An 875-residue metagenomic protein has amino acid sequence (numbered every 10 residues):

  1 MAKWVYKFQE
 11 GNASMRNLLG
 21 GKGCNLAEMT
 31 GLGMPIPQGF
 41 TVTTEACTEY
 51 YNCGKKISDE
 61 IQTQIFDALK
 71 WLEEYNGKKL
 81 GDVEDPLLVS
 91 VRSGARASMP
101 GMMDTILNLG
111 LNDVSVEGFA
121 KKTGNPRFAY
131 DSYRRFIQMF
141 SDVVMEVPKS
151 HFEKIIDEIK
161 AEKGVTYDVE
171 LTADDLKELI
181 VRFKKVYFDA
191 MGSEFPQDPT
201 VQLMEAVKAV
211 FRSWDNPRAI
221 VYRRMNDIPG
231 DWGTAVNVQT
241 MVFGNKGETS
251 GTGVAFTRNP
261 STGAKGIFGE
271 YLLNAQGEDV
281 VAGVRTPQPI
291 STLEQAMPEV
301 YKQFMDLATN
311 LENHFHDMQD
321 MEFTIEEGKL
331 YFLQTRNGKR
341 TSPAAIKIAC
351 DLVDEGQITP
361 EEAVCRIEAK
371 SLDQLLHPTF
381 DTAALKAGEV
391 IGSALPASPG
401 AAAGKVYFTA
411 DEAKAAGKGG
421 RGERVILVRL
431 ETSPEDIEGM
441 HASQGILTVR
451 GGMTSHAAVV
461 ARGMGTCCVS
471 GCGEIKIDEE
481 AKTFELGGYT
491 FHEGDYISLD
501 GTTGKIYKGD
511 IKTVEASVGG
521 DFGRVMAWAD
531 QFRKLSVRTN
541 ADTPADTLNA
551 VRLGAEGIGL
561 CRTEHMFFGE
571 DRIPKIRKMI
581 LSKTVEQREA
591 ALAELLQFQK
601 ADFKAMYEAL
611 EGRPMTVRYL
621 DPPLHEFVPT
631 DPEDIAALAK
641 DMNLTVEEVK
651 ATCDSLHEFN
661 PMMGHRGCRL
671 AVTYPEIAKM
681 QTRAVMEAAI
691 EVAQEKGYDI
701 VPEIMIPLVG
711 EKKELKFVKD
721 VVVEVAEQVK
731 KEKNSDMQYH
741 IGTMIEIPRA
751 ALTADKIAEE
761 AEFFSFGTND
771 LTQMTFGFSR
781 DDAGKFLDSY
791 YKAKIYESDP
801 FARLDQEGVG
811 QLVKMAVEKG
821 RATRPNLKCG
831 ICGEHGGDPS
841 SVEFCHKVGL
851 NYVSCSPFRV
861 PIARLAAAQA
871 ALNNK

Functional and structural regions predicted by a protein language model:
M1-G388, K414, G420-I426, S433-E438 (+11 more regions): Nucleotide/phosphate-binding sheet-loop regions of phosphoryl- and nucleotidyl-transfer enzymes
F40, V449-G451, S470-G473, C561 (+2 more regions): Short beta->alpha connector loops at strand-helix junctions that form conserved, small/polar/Pro-enriched
R92, V518, W528-K875: Conserved alpha/beta-domain cores
V207, L376-F408, R524-D530, K534-T539 (+1 more regions): Flexible inter-domain linker/hinge segments
K329-Y331, S433-H441, G445-L447, M453-V459 (+9 more regions): Glycine-rich phosphate/ribose-binding loops and adjacent secondary-structure elements that form binding surfaces
P360, I367-E368, K512-S536: Intein/HINT protein-splicing elements and their conserved insertion hotspots or analogous self-processing inserts
S393-E435, L486-R524: Extended, non-globular alpha-helical segments
